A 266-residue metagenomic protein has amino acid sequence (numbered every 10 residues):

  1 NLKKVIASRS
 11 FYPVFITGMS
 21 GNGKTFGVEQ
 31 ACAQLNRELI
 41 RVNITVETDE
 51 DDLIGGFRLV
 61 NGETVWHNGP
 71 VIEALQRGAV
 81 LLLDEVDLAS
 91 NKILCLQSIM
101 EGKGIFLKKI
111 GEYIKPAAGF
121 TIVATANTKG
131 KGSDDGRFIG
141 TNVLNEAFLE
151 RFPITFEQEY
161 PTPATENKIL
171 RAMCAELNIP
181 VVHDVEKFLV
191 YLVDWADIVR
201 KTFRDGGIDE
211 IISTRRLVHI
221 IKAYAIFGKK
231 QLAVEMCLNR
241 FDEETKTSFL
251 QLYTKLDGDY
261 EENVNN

Functional and structural regions predicted by a protein language model:
N1-N266: C-terminal regulatory/interaction module of P-loop NTP-utilizing enzymes
